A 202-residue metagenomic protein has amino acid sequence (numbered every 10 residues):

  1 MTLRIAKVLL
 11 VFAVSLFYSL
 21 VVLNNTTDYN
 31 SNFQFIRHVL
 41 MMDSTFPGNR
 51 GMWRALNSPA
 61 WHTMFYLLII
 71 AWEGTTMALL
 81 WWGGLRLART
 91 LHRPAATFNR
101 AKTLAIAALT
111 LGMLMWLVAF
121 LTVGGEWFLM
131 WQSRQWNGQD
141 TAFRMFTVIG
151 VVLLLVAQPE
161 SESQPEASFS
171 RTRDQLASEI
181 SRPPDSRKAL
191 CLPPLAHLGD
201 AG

Functional and structural regions predicted by a protein language model:
L3-F35: N-terminal signal-anchor transmembrane alpha helix
N24-L40, E73, A105-G112: Alpha-helical transmembrane segments of integral membrane proteins, especially early/N-terminal helices
N30-W61: Membrane-interface interhelical connector segments
A55-T76: Individual transmembrane alpha-helix segments
A78-A108, L176-A177: Cytoplasmic juxtamembrane regions at transmembrane-helix boundaries
T110-A177: Alpha-helical transmembrane segments of multi-pass integral membrane proteins, characterized by long hydrophobic
P193-A201: Short, intrinsically disordered C-terminal tails of secreted or membrane-associated proteins
